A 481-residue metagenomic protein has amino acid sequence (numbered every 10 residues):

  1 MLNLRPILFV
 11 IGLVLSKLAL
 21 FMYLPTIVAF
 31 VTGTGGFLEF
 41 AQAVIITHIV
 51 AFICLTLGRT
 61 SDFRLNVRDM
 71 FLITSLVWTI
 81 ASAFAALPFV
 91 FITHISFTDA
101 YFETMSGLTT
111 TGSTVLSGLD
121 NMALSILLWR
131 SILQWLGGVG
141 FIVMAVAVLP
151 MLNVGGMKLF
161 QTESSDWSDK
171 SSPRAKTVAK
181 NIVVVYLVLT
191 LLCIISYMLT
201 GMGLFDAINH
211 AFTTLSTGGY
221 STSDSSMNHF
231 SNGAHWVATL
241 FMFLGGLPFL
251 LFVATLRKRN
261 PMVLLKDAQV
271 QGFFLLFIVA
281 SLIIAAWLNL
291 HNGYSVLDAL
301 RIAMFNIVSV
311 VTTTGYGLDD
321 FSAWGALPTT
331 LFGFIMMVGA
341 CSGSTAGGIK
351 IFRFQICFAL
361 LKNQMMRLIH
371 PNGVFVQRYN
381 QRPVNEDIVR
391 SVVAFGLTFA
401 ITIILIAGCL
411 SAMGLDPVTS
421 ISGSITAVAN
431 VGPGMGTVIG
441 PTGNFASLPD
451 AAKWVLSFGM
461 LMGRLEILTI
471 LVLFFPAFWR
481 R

Functional and structural regions predicted by a protein language model:
M1-R481: Membrane-proximal intracellular helices of multi-pass ion channels
